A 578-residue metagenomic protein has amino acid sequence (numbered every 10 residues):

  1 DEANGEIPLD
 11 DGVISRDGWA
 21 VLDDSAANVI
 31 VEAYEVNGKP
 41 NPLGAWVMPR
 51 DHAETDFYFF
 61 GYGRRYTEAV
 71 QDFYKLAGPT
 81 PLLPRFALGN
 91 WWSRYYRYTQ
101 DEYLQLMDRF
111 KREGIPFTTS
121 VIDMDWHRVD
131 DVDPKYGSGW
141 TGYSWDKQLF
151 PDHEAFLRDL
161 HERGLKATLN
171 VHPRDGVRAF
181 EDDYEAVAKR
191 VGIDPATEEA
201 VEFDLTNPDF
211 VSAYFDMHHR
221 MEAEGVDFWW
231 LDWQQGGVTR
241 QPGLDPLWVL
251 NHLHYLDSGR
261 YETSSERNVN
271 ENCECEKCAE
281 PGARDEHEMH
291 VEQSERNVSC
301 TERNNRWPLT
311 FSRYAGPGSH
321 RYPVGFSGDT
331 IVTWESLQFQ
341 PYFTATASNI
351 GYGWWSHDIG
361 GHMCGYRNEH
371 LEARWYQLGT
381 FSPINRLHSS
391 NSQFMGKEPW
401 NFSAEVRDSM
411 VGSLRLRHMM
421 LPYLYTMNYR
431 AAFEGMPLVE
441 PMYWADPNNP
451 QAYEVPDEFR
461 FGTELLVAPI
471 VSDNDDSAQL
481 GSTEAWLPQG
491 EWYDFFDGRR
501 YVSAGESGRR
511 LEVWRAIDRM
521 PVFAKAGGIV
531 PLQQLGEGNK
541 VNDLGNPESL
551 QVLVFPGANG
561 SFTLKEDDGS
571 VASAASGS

Functional and structural regions predicted by a protein language model:
D1-M520, A524-K525, D568-S570, S576: Catalytic-domain carbohydrate-binding cleft regions of carbohydrate-active enzymes
V522-S578: Accessory, solvent-exposed terminal regions and/or long lumenal/extracellular loops of proteins
